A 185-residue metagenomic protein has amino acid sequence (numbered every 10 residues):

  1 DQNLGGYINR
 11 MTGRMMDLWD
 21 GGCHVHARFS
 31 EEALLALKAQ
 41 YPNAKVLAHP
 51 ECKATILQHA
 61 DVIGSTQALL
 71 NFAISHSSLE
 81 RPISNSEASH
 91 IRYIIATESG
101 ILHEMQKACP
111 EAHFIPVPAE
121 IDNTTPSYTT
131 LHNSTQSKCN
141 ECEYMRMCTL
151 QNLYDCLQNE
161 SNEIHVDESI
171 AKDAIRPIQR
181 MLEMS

Functional and structural regions predicted by a protein language model:
D1-S78, R92-S185: The feature marks the mature, well-folded catalytic cores of soluble enzymes
R81: Cationic, low-complexity basic patches in intrinsically disordered or flexible, solvent-exposed regions
E87-S89: Low-complexity, intrinsically disordered Ser/Thr/Pro- and acidic-rich segments
